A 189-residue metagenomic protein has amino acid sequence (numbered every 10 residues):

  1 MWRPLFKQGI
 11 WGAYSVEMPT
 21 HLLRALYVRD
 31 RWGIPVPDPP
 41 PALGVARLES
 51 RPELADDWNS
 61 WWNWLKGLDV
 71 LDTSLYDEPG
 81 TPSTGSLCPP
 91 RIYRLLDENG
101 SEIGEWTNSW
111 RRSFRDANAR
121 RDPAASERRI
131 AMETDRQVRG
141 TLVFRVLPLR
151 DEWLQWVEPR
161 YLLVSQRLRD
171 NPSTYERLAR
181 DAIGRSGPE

Functional and structural regions predicted by a protein language model:
M1-S109: N-terminal low-structure segments adjacent to metalloprotease catalytic domains across cellular compartments
A13, A25, A42, A46 (+5 more regions): A sequence-composition feature that detects small, non-aromatic residues
G33, P37-D38, L43, Y76 (+4 more regions): Generic local-structure boundary detector
L68-L75, L142-I183: Active-site scaffold of zinc-dependent metalloenzymes
E98-Y161: Auxiliary, metal-adjacent structural segments of Zn-dependent hydrolase domains
P188-E189: C-terminal structured domains
